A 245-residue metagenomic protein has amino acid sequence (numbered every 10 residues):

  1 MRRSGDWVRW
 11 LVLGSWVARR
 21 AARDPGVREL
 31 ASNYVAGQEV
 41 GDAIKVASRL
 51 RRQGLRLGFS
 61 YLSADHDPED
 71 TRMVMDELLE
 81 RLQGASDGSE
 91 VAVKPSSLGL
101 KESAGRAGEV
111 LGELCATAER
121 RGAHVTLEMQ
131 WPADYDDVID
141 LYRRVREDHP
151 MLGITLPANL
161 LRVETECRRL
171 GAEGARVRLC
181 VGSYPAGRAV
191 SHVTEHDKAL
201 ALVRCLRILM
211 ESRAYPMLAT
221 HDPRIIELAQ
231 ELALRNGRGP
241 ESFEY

Functional and structural regions predicted by a protein language model:
M1-Y245: Positively charged, amphipathic and often flexible ligand-engagement surfaces
